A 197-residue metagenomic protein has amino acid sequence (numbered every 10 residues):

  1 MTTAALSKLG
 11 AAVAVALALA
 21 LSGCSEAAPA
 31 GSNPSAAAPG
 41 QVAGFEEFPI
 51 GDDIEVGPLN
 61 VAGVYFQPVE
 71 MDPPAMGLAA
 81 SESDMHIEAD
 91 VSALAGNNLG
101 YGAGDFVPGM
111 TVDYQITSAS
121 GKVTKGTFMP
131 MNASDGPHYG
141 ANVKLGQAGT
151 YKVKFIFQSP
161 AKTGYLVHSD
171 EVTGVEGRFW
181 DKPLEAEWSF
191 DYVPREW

Functional and structural regions predicted by a protein language model:
T2-V13: Bacterial N-terminal signal peptides that target proteins for export
A20-G23: C-terminal motif of bacterial Sec signal peptides marking the signal peptidase cleavage site
S25-A27: Bacterial signal peptide processing site
D72, H86-G104: Short amphipathic, basic-aromatic surface patches that mediate peripheral association with negatively charged
S81-M85, Y101-V112: Short coil-to-beta strand junction motifs in C2/discoidin
S134-G140: Aromatic sugar-binding surface patches on proteins that engage polysaccharides or sugar-phosphate polymers
P137, Q147-Y151: Short tyrosine-centred short linear motifs in exposed loops/low-complexity segments
Q158-S169: Short acidic/polar inter-strand loop motif in beta-rich domains
